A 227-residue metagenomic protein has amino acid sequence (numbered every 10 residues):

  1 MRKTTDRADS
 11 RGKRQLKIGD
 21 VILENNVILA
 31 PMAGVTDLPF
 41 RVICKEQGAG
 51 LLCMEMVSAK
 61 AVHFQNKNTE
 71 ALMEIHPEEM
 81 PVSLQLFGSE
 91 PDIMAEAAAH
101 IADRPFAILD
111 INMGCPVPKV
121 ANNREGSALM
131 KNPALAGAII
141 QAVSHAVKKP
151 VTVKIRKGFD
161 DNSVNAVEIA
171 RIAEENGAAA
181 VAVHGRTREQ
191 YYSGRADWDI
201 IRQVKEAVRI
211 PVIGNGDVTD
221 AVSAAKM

Functional and structural regions predicted by a protein language model:
G12-K17, M32-A107: Glycine-rich, positively charged N-terminal anion/phosphate-binding segment
V27-P31, L52-M54, V82-L86, L109 (+3 more regions): Hydrophobic faces of well-ordered beta-strands that scaffold small-molecule active sites in alpha/beta enzyme cores
M32, V57-A59, F87-S89, G114-P116 (+3 more regions): Active-site beta-loop-alpha junctions enriched in small/polar residues
F40-R41, D92-R104, D161-R171, V218-M227: Catalytic cores of alpha/beta
M54, I108-P116, N176-G185: Non-cysteine beta-strand/loop elements that form the S-adenosyl-L-methionine
E70-Q85, S127-V153, S193-G216: Alpha-helix-loop-beta-strand connector modules within alpha/beta enzyme cores
A166-A207: Phosphate/pyrophosphate-binding betaalpha-module
